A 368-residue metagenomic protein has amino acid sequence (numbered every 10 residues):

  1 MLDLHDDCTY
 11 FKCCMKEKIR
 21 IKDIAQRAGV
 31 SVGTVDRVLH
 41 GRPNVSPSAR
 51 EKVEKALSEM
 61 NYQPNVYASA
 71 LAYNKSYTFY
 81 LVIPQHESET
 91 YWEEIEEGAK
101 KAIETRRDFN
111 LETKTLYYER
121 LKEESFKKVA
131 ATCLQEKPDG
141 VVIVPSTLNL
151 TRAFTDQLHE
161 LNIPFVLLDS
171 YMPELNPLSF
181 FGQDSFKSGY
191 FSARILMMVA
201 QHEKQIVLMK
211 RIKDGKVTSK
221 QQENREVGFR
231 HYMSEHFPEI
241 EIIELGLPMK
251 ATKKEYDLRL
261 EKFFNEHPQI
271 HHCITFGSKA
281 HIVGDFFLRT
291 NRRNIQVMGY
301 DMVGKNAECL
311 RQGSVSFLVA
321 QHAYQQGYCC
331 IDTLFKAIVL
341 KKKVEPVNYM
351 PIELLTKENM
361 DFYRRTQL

Functional and structural regions predicted by a protein language model:
L2-N74: N-terminal helix-turn-helix DNA-binding module of bacterial transcription factors
A56, M60, K216-V217, M233-S234 (+1 more regions): Hinge/cleft segment of the Venus flytrap/periplasmic-binding protein
N65-E124: Amphipathic helical "hinge" segments at domain boundaries
P84-E93, K114-E124, G182-S188, K210-G228 (+4 more regions): Hinge/beta->alpha junction and helix N-cap segments in small-molecule ligand-binding domains
T105-F109, L161, M233-I240, L288-N294: Short helix-capping segments at alpha-helix termini
V141-H159, I243-K305: Hydrophobic alpha-helical
N149-K187, V303-R311: Flexible loop/hinge segments that line or gate small-molecule binding clefts
F180-I206, Y256, H322-V339: Hydrophobic alpha-helical segments within soluble ligand-binding/sensing domains
